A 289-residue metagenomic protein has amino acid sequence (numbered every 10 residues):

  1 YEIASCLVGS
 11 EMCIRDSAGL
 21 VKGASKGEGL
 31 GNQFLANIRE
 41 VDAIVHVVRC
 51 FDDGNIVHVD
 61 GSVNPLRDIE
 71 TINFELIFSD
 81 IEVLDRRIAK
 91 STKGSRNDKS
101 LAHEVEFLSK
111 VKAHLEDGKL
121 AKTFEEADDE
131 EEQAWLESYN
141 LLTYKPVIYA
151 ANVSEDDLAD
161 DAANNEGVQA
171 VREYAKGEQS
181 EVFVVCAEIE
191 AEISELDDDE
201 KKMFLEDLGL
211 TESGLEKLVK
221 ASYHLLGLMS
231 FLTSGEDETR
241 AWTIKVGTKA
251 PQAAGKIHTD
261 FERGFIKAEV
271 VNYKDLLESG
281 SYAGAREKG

Functional and structural regions predicted by a protein language model:
Y1-G9, C13-I14: Single conserved hydrophobic/aromatic residue that forms the stacking wall/gate of nucleotide- or nucleobase-binding
S5-C6, A36-V41, N64, L76 (+2 more regions): Conserved catalytic network of the ASCE P-loop NTPase/AAA+ motor domain
I14-D16, F34, V45, L84 (+3 more regions): Residue-level signature of catalytic and energy-coupling elements of molecular machines, predominantly ATP/GTP-dependent
R15-A43, F51-L66, E70, A127-S138: Switch II of P-loop NTPase G domains
A18-V21, R49-N55, S62-N64, I77 (+3 more regions): Conserved nucleotide-binding/hydrolysis micro-motifs of P-loop NTPases
L20-K26, G61-V63, I72-E75, S95-S100 (+2 more regions): Flexible beta-alpha connector loops of hexameric P-loop NTPases
I81-R87: Conserved phosphoryl-transfer catalytic core
K90-G289: C-terminal-of-GTPase-core extension/linker across diverse P-loop GTPases
